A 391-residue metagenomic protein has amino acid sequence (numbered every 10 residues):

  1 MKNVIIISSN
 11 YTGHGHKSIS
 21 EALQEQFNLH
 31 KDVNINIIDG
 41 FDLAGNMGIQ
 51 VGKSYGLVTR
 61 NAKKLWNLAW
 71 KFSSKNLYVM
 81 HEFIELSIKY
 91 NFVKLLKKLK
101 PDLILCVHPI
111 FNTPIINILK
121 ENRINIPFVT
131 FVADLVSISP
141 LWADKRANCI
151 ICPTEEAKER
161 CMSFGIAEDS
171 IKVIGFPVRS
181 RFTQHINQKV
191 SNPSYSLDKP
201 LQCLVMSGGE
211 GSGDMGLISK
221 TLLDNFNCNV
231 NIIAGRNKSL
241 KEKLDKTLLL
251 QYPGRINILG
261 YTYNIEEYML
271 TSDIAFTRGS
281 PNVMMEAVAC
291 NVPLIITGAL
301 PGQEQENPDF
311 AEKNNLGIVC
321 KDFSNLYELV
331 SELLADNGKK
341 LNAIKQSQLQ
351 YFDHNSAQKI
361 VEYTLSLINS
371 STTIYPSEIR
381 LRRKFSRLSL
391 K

Functional and structural regions predicted by a protein language model:
E21-L95: Conserved N-terminal ligand/cofactor-binding loop architecture of enzyme catalytic domains
E121-Q184: Active-site-proximal region of nucleotide-activated glycan assembly enzymes, centered on histidine/acidic-rich loops
P177-S194, K199: Acidic anion/phosphate-binding donor-loop and adjacent secondary structure in glycosyltransferase catalytic cores
L197-T271: Donor-nucleotide binding loops and adjacent catalytic segments primarily of GT-B fold Leloir glycosyltransferases
L270-G279: Acidic donor-binding loop of glycosyltransferase active sites
S272-D273, N291-P293: A short alpha->beta transition loop at the rim of the catalytic pocket in nucleotide-sugar-dependent
N315, D322-K339: C-terminal "capping" alpha-helix adjacent to the active site of nucleotide-linked donor transferases in cell-envelope
G338-K391: C-terminal amphipathic helix plus adjacent low-complexity, charged tail appended to glycosyltransferase catalytic
